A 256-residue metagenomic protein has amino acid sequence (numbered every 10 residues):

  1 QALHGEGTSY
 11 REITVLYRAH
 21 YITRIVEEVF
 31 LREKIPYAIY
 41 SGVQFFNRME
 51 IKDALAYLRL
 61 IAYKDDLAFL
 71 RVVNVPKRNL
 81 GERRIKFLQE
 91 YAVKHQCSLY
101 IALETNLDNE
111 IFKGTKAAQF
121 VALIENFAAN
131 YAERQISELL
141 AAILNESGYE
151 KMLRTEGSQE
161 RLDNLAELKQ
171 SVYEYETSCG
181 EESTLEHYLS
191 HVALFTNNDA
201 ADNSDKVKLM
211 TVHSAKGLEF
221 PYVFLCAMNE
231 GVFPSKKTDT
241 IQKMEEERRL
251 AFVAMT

Functional and structural regions predicted by a protein language model:
Q1-A68, T155, Q159-E160, V207 (+1 more regions): Conserved motor-region signature of P-loop NTPase helicases/translocases
Q1-E12, K94-L107: Coupling/hinge elements of helicase-like and P-loop NTPase modules
A2-E6, V29-P36, Y57-L60, K64 (+6 more regions): Conserved, well-folded catalytic cores of nucleic-acid-processing and energy-transducing macromolecular machines
A68, P76, T105-S214, L218-E219 (+1 more regions): Accessory C-terminal helicase-associated subdomains
K86-A92: C-terminal helical "lid" of AAA+/P-loop NTPase domains
Y222-F224: Structural motif
A227-T256: C-terminal accessory regions
